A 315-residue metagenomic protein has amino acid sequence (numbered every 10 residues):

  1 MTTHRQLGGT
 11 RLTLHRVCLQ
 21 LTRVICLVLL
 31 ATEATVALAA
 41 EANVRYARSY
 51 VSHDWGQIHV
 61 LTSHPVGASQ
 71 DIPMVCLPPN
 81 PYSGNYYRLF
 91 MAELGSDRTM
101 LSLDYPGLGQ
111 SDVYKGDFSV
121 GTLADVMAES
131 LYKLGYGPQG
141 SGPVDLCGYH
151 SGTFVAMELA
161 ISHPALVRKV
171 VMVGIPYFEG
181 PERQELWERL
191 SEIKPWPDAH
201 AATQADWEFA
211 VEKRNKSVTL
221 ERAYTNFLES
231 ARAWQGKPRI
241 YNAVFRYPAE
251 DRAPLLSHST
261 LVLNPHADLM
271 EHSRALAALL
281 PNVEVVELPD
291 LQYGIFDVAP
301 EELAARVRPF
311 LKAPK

Functional and structural regions predicted by a protein language model:
T3-L7, R11-L21, I25-M74, D97-R98 (+3 more regions): Alpha/beta-hydrolase fold catalytic core
Q57-Q110: Conserved HGGG/HGGXW glycine-rich cap/lid loop of the alpha/beta-hydrolase fold
L89, S102-Y149: Active-site loop/oxyanion-hole signature of alpha/beta-hydrolase fold enzymes
Y105, I175, D290: Active-site loop/turn elements of alpha/beta-hydrolase fold enzymes, especially the short glycine-/histidine-rich
G148, G152, A156: Gly/Ala-rich beta-loop-alpha elbow adjacent to hydrolase catalytic centers
M157, I161, K169-D198: Flexible "cap/lid" loop of the alpha/beta hydrolase fold
A233-A278: Conserved serine/cysteine hydrolase catalytic core
V283-K315: Catalytic active-site module of serine/aspartate enzymes centered on a nucleophile-bearing elbow/loop
